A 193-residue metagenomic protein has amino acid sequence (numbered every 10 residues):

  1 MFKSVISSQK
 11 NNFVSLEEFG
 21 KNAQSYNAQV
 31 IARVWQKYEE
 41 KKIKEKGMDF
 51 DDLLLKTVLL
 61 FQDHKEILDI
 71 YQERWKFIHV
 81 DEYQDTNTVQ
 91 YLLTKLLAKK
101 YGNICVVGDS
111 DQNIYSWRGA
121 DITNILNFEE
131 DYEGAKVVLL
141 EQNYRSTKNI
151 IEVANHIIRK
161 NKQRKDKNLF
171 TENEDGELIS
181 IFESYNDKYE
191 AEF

Functional and structural regions predicted by a protein language model:
M1-W75, K99-G102, I122, A135 (+4 more regions): A basic/glycine-biased coupling hinge at the interface between accessory DNA-binding modules
I6, D49, D81, V107 (+1 more regions): Residue-level signature of catalytic and energy-coupling elements of molecular machines, predominantly ATP/GTP-dependent
R74, E82, D109: Walker B catalytic acidic pair
I78-V89: Active-site acidic catalytic loop and adjacent metal/ATP-binding pocket of ATP-dependent phosphoryl transfer enzymes
T88-Y189: Conserved RecA-like helicase ATPase core segment that couples NTP binding/hydrolysis to strand translocation
E192-F193: Substrate-positioning beta->alpha
